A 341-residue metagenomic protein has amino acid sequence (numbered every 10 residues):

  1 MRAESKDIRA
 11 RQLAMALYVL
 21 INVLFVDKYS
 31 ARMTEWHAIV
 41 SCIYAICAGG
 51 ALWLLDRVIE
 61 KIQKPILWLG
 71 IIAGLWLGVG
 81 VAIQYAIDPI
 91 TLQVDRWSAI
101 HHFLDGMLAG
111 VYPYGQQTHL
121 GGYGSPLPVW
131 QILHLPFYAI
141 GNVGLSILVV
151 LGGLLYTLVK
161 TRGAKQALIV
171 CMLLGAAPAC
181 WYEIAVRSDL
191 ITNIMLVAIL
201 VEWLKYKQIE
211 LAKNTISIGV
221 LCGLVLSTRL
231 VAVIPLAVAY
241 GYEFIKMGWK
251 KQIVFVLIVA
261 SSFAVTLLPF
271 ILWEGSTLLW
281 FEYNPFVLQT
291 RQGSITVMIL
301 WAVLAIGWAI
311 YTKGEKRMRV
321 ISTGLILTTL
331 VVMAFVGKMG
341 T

Functional and structural regions predicted by a protein language model:
M1-A82, G314-G324: Start-transfer (signal-anchor) and selected internal transmembrane alpha helices of multi-pass inner/ER membrane
I21-D27, K251-V336: Membrane-lumen/periplasm interface segments of specific transmembrane helices in polyprenyl phosphate-linked
I71-G144: Intramembrane catalytic core of multi-pass membrane enzymes that act on lipidic substrates
Q131-L133, C171-I194: Aromatic- and kink-enriched transmembrane "portal" helix at the membrane-lumen/periplasm boundary that abuts
L135, P178-W181, T215-G241, V265: Membrane-interface alpha helices of multi-pass inner-membrane proteins
V143-A167, P178: Transmembrane-helix motifs of polytopic, lipid-linked glycan transferases
V170, V201-G223: Short hydrophobic alpha-helices at membrane interfaces in multi-pass membrane enzymes
P235-A260: Perimembrane helix-loop-helix junctions
